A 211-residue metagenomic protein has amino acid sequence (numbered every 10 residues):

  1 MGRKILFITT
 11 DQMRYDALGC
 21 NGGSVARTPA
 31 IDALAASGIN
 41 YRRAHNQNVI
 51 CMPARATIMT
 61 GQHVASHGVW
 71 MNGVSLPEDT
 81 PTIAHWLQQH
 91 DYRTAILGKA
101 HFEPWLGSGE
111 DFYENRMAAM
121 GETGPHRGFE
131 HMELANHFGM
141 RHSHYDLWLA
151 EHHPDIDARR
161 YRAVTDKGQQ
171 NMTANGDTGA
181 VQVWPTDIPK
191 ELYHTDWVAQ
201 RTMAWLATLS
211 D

Functional and structural regions predicted by a protein language model:
M1-D211: Formylglycine-dependent sulfatase
